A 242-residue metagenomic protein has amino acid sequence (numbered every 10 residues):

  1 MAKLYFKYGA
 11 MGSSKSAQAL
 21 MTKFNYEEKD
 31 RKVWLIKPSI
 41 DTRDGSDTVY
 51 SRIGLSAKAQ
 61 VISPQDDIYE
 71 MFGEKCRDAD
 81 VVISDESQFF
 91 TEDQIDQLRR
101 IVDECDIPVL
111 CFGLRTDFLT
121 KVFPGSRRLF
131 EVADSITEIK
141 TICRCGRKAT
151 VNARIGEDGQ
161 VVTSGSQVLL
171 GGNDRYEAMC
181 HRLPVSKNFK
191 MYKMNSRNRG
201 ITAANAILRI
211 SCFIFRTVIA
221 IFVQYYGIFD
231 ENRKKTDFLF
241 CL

Functional and structural regions predicted by a protein language model:
M1-M71, D117-R128, T141, L170-S196: Conserved P-loop
T22, D93-I101, G125: A short acidic, amphipathic alpha-helical/loop segment
E86: Walker B catalytic acidic pair
F89-F90: Residues immediately C-terminal
V102-G125: Sensor-1/coupling segment of RecA-like P-loop NTPase cores
P124-R175, S186-N188: Phosphate-binding/switch region of NTP-binding enzymes
R197-C212, T217-F222, E231-K234, L239-F240: N-terminal amphipathic/hydrophobic targeting modules at extreme N-termini, encompassing cleavable Sec/SRP-type signal
Q224-Y226: Low-complexity, intrinsically disordered or signal/transmembrane-proximal segments
